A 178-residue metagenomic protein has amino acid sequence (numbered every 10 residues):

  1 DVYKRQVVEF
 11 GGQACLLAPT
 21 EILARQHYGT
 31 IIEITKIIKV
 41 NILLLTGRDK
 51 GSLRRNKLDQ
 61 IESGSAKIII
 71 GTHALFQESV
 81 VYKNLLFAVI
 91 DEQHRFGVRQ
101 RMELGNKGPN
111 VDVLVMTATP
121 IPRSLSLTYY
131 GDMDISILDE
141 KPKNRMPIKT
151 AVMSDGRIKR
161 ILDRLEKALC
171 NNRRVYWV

Functional and structural regions predicted by a protein language model:
V2-Y3: Short, small-residue-biased leader/transition segments that mark boundaries at the very start of proteins
G12-Q13, N41, G64-I68, N84-L86 (+2 more regions): Loop/turn-to-beta-strand initiation segments
E21-I22, L43-G51, R95, M146-G156: Flexible beta-alpha connector loops of hexameric P-loop NTPases
A24-Q60: Conserved helix-turn-beta segment of the N-terminal RecA-like "Helicase ATP-binding" lobe in SF1/SF2 helicases
D49-I69, S79-K83: Conserved motor-coupling elements within RecA-like helicase/translocase cores
F76-V115: SF2 helicase catalytic motif II
N110-S126: Conserved helicase ATPase motor motifs in RecA-like P-loop NTPase domains
D132-V178: Conserved interdomain linker/interface between the two RecA-like ATPase lobes of SF2 helicase motors
